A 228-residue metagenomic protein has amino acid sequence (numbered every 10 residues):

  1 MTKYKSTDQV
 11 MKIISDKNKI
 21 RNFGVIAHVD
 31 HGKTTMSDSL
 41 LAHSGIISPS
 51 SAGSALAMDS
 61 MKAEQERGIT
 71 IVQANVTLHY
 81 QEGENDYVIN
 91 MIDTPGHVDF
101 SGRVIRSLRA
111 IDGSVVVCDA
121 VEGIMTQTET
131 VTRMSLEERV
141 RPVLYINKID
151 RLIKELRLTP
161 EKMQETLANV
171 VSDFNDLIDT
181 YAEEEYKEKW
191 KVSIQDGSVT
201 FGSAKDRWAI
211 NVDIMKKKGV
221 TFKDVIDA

Functional and structural regions predicted by a protein language model:
M1-C118, I124, V131, L156-T159 (+2 more regions): P-loop NTPase switch module centered on the Walker A-proximal segment
M1-V29, A120, I124-A228: P-loop NTPase catalytic nucleotide-binding module
